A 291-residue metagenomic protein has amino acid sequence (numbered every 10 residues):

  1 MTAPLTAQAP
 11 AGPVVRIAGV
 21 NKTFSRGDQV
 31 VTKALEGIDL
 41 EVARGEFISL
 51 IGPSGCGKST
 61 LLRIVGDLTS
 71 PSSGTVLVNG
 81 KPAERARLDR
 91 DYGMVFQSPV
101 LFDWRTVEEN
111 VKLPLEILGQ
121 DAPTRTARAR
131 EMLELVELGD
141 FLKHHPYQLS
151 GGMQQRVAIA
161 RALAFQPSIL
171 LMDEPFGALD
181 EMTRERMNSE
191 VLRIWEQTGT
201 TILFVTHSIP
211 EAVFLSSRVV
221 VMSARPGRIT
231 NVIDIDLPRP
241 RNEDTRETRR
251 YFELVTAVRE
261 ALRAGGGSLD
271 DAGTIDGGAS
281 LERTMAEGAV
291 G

Functional and structural regions predicted by a protein language model:
A9-V14, T23-G37: A short, flexible loop at the N-terminus of ABC-type nucleotide-binding domains that lies
R16, K112, E116, P123-F141 (+1 more regions): Conserved ABC ATPase "signature" region
D28, K81-F96, I117, A122-T126 (+1 more regions): ABC ATPase NBD coupling module
I51-P53: The feature captures the beta-strand-to-loop junction immediately N-terminal to the Walker
G66: Helix-to-loop junction immediately C-terminal to a conserved catalytic motif
T75-L77, K81: ATP-binding/catalytic-site motifs of ATP-hydrolyzing domains
R105-K112: Short coil-to-helix segment of the ABC ATPase nucleotide-binding domain corresponding to the Q-loop/switch region
H144-Y147, F165: Conserved signature/switch motifs of ABC ATPase nucleotide-binding domains
